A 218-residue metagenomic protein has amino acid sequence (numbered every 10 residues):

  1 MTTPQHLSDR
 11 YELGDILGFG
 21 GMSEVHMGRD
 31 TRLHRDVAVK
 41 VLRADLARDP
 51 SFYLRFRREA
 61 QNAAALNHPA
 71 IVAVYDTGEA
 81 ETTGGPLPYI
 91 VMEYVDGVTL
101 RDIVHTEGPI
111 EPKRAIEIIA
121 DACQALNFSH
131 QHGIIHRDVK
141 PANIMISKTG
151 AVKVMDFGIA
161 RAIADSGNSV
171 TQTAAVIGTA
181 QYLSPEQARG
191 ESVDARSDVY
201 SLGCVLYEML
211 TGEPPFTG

Functional and structural regions predicted by a protein language model:
M1-G218: Eukaryotic protein kinase
